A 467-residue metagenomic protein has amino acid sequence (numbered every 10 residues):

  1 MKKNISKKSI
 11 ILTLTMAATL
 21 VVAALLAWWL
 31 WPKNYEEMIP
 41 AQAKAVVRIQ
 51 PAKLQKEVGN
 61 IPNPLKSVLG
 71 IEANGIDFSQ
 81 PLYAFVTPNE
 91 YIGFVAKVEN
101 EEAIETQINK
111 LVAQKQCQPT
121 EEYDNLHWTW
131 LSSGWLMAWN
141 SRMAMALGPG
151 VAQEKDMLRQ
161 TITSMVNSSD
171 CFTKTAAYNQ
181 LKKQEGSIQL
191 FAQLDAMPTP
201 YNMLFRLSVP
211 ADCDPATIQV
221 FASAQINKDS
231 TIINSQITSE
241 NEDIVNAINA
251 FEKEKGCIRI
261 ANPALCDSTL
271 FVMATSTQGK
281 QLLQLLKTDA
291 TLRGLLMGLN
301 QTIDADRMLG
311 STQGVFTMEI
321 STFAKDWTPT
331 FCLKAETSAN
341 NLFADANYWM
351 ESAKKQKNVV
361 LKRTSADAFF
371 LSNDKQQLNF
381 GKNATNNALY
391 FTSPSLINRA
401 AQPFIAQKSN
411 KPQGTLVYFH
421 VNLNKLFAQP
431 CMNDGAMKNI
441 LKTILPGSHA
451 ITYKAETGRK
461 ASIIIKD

Functional and structural regions predicted by a protein language model:
K2-L20: N-terminal Sec-pathway targeting helices
M16-A23, M165-T275, H420-D467: Leucine-rich, highly hydrophobic segment in Treponema pallidum outer-membrane-associated proteins
V21-P40: Membrane-interface motif at the C-terminal end of an N-terminal transmembrane signal
L30-K33, A73-L82, A216-V220, E254-R259 (+1 more regions): Short amphipathic beta-strand starts and helix->beta connectors
V47, N74-A177, Q313-T415: Single conserved position on a long alpha-helix in the C-terminal lobe of the eukaryotic protein kinase
R48-G70: Short extracytoplasmic
A52-K56, E90-I92, E101-A103, G279-L282: Primarily extracytoplasmic ectodomains and periplasmic/lumenal surface modules that are beta-strand-rich
E252-K253, R259-D326, E336-F343: Extended non-catalytic domains of envelope/secretory-pathway proteins
